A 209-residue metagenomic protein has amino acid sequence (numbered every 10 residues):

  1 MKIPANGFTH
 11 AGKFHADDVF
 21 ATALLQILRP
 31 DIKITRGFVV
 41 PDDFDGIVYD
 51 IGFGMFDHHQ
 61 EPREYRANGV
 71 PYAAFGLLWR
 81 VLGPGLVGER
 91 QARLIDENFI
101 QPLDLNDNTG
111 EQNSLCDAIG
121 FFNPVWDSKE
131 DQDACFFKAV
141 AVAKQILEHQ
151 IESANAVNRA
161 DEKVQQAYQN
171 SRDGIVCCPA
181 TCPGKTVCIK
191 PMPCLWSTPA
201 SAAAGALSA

Functional and structural regions predicted by a protein language model:
M1-A134, A206: Replace "Mg2+/Mn2+-dependent" with "divalent metal-dependent
P62-R63, I95-F99, S153, A160-Q165 (+2 more regions): Short, glycine-biased loop/turn motifs at secondary-structure junctions and in low-complexity Ser/Thr/Pro-rich termini
L105-P183: Hydrophobic, aromatic-enriched interface-forming segments
Q166-A209: Gly/His-enriched, cation/cofactor- and phosphate-binding structural elements
